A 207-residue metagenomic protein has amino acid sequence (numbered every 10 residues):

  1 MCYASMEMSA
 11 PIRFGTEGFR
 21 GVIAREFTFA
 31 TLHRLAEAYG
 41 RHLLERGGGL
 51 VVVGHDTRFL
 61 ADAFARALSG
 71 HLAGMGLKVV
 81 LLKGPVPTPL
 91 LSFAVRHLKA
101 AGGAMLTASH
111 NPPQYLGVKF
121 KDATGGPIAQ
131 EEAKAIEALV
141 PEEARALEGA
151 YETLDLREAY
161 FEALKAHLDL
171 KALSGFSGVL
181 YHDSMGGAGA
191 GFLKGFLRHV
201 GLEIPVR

Functional and structural regions predicted by a protein language model:
C2-K78, A101, Y151-L180: An N-terminal, well-structured beta->alpha segment
Y3, E7-S9, L116-R207: Gly/Ser/Thr-enriched, mixed-charge loops and adjacent short helices that form phosphate/oxyanion-binding elements
T16, H55-D56, L106-S109, A123-T124 (+2 more regions): Fold-independent oxyanion-binding glycine-rich loops and adjacent beta-strand/coil segments at enzyme active sites
F19-I23, D56, V86, K119 (+2 more regions): Gly/Ser/Thr-rich beta-alpha loop segments that engage phosphate groups in nucleotides
V22, L81, A123: Short, flexible active-site loop motifs that bind/organize anionic cofactors or intermediates
A30, A63, P113, A188-F192: Residues that form or flank phosphate/diphosphate-binding pockets in enzymes that use nucleotide phosphates
E37, R41, L50-Y115, F196-R207: N-terminal small/polar loop signature for handling phosphorylated ligands or for N-terminal nucleophile
